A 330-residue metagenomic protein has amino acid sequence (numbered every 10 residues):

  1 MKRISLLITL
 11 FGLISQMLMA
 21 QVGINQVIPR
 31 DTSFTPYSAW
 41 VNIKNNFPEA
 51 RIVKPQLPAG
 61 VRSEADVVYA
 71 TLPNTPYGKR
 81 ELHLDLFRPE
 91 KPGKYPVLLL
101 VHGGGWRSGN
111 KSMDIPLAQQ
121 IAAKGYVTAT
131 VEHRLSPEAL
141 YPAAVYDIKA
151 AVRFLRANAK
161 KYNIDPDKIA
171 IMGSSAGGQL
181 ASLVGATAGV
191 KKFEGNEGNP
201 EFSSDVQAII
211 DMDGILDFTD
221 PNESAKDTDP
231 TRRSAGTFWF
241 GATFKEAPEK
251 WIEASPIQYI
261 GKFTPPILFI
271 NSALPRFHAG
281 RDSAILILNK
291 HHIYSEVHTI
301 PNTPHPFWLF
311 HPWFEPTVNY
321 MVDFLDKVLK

Functional and structural regions predicted by a protein language model:
I28-G93: N-terminal cap/lid segment of alpha/beta-hydrolase-fold proteins
Q56-A59, D220-Y259: Mobile cap/lid helix-loop segments that gate and shape the active-site cleft of serine hydrolases
K94-G104: Short beta-strand element of the alpha/beta-hydrolase
K111-V131: Short amphipathic alpha-helix adjacent to the substrate-entry channel of hydrolases
A139-K160: Alpha/beta-hydrolase active-site loop
R153-S224: Primarily recognizes the serine-hydrolase "nucleophile elbow" in alpha/beta-hydrolase and SGNH/GDSL folds
F263, L268-N271: Short beta-strand/loop motif that positions the catalytic acidic residue of the alpha/beta-hydrolase fold
W313-K330: Catalytic active-site module of serine/aspartate enzymes centered on a nucleophile-bearing elbow/loop
